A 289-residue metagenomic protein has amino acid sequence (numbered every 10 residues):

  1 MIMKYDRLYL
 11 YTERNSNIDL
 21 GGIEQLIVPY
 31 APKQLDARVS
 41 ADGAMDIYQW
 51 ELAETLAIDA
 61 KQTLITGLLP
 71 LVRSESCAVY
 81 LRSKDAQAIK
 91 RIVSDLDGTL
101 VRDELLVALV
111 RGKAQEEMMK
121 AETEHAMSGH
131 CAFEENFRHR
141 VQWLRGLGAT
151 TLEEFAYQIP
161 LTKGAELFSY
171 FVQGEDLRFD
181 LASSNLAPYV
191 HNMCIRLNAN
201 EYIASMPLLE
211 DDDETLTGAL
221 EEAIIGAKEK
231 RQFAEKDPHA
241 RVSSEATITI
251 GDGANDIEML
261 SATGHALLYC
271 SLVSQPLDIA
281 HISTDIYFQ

Functional and structural regions predicted by a protein language model:
M1-S94: Non-catalytic pre-domain segments flanking phosphatase-related domains
I2-Y5, L56, A156-Q289: C-terminal cap/substrate-recognition subdomain and adjoining C-terminal extension of metal-dependent phosphatase-like
D6-R7, A31-L35, V39-L52, S83-Q87 (+1 more regions): Alpha-helical substrate-recognition element adjacent to the catalytic core
D19, V101-R102, E258: Secondary-structure boundary/capping motif
G22, T63, G67, M118-A121 (+4 more regions): Exposed alpha-helical structural elements
K61, F133, F137, A227-K230 (+1 more regions): Generic structural signal for well-ordered, non-membrane alpha-helical segments in soluble metabolic enzymes
D95-D97, G251-D252: Acidic di-acidic motifs
